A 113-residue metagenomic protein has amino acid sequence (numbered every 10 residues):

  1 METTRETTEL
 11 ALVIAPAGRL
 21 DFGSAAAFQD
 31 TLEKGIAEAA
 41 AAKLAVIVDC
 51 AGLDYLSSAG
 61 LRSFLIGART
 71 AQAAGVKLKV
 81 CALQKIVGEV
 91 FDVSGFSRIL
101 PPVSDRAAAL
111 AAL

Functional and structural regions predicted by a protein language model:
M1-A15: Short beta-strand/loop segment at the start of cytosolic alpha/beta domains
T4, C81, V103: General small-molecule cofactor/ligand-binding pocket signal
T8, K85, A107: Residues that form or immediately flank small-molecule/cofactor binding pockets and catalytic motifs
I14-P16, V48-D49: Conserved beta-strand segments of the P-loop GTPase G domain that flank and frequently precede/overlap
A15, G95-R98, D105: Residue-level signal for pocket-adjacent positions within structured domains
F22-L100: Amphipathic alpha-helical interaction surfaces in cytosolic regulatory modules
P101-L113: A charged, well-structured terminal subsegment
